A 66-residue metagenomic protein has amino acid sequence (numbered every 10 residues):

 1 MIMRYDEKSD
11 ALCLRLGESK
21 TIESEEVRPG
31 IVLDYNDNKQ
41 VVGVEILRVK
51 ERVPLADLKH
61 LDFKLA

Functional and structural regions predicted by a protein language model:
I2-M3, G30-L33: Hydrophobic/aromatic beta-strand elements that line small-molecule binding cavities or substrate pockets in beta-rich
I2-Y5, K59: Alpha-crystallin/small heat shock protein
D6-E7, Y35-N36: Short, acidic, Ser/Thr-enriched surface-loop or helix-capping motifs
D10: Active-site-adjacent helical/loop segments in soluble small-molecule enzymes
C13-R15, D34, G43-E45: Short, conserved beta-strand segments within well-ordered enzyme catalytic domains that often line or immediately flank
L14-L16, T21, F63: N-terminal intrinsically disordered, cationic/polar leader segments that include organellar targeting peptides
E23-E26: Short loop/turn motifs at secondary-structure junctions and domain boundaries
N38-A66: C-terminal structural segments of small proteins and small subunits
